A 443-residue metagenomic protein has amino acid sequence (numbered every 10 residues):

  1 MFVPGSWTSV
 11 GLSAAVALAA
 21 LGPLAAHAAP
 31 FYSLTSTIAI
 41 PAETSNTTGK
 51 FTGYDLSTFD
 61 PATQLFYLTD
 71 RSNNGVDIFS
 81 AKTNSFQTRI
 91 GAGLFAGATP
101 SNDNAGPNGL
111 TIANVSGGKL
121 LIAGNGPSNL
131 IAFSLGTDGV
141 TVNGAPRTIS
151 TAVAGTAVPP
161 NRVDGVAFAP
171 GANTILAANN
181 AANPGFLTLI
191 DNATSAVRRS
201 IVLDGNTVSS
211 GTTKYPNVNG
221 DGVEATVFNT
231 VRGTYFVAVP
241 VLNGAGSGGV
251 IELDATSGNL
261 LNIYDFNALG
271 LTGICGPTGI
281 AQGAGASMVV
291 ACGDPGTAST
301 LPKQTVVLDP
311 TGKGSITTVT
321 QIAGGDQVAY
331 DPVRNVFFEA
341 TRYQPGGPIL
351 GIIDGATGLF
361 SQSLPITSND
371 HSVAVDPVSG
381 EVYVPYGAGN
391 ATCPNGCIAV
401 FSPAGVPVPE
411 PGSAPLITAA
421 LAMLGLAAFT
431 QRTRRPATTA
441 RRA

Functional and structural regions predicted by a protein language model:
M1-L12, S413-A414, T433: Bacterial N-terminal signal peptides that target proteins for export
G11-P23, A422-M423: Bacterial N-terminal signal peptides
L18-H27, F429-Q431: C-terminal segment of classical bacterial N-terminal signal peptides
A25, S413, R434-T438: Intrinsically disordered, low-complexity segments enriched in glycine/proline and serine/threonine
A28-G412, T418: Predominantly soluble domains enriched in secretory-pathway, periplasmic, or organellar proteins
E410-Q431: A short, hydrophobic C-terminal helix/tail in secreted or cell-surface proteins
L426-A443: C-terminal membrane-anchoring or membrane-association module
